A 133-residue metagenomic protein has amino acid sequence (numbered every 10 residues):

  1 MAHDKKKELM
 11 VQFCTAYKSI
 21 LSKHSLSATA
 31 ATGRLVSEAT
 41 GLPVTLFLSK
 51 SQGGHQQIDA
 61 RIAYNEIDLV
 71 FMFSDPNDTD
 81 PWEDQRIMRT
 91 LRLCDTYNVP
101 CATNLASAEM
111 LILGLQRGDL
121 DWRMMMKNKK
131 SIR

Functional and structural regions predicted by a protein language model:
M1, S27, V70-F73: Structural motif
M1-E8, D75-N77: Short, glycine-rich nucleotide/cofactor-binding loops
E8-S19: Histidine-anchored nucleotide/phosphate-binding helix
K23-T32: Short internal beta-strands
S25, L42-G53, W122-M126: Short hydrophobic/aromatic-enriched beta-strand-loop microsegments
A31, T40, L69, I87-T103 (+1 more regions): Non-catalytic terminal and connector segments of soluble metabolic enzymes
H55-C94: Mid-chain, well-packed structural core segment of small domains
A106-R133: Short, glycine-/small-residue-rich phosphate/pyrophosphate-handling segment
